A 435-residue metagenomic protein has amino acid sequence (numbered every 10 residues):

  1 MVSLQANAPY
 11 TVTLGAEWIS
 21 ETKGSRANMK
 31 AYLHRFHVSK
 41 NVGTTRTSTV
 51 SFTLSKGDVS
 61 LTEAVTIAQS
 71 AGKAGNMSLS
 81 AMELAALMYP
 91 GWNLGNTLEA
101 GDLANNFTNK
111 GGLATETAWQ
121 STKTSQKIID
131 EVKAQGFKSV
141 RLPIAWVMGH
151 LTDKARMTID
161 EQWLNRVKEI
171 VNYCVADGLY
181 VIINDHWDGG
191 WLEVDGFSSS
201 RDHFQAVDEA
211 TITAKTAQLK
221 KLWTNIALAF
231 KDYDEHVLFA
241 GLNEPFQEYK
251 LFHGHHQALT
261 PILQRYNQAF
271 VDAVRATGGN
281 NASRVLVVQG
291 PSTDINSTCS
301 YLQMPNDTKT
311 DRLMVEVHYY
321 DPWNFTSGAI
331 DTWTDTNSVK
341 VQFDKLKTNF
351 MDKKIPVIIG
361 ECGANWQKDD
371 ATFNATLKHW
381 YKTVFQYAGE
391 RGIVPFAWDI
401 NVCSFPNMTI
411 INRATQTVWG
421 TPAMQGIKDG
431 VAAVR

Functional and structural regions predicted by a protein language model:
M1, Q5-L33: Surface-exposed binding patches on compact interaction domains or structured appendages
A31-T47: Extracellular/luminal low-complexity segments enriched in Ser/Thr/Pro
T44-G57: A short beta-strand micro-motif common to beta-rich folds, especially ectodomain repeats
A71-S139: N-terminal carbohydrate-binding accessory modules
W119-V140, H150, K154-W187, W191-G241 (+1 more regions): An active-site-proximal structural segment forming one wall of the substrate-binding cleft that immediately precedes
K123-A145, F343-K353, Y387, V394: Catalytic domains of carbohydrate-active enzymes, especially glycoside hydrolases
T213-D331, S338, D344-N365, E390-I393: Active-site region of glycoside hydrolase catalytic domains
T334-T336, K340-A432: Substrate-binding cleft of secreted/luminal carbohydrate-active enzymes
